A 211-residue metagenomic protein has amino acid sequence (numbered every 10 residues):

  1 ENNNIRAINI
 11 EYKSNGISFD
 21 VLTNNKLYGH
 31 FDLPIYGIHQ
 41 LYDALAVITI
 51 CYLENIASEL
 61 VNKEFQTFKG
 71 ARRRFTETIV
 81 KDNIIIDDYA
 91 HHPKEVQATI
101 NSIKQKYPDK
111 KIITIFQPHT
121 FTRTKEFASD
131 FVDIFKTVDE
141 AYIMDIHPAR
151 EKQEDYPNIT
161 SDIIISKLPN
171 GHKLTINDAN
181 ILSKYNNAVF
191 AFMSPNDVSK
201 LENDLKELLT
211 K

Functional and structural regions predicted by a protein language model:
N4, H39-Q40: C-terminal accessory "lid"/substrate-recognition subdomains
I10-Y28: Acidic-glycine-rich active-site phosphate/pyrophosphate-binding loop
N15, N25-K26, Y36-H39, L45-R73 (+1 more regions): ATP-dependent carboxylate-amine ligase
F31-P34: Beta-strand/loop nucleic-acid-binding surfaces
